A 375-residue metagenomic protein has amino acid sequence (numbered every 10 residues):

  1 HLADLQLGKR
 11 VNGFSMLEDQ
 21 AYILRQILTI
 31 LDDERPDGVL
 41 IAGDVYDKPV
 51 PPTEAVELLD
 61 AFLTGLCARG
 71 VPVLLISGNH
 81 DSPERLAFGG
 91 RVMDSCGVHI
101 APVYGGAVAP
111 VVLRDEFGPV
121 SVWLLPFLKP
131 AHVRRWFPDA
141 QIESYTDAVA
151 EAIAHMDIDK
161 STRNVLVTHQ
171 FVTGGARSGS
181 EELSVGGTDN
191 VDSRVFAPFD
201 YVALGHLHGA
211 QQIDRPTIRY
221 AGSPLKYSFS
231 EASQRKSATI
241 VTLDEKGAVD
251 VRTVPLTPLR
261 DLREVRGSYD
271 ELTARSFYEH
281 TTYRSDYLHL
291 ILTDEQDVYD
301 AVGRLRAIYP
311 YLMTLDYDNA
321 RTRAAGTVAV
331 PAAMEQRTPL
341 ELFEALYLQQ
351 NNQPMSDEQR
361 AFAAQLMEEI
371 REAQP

Functional and structural regions predicted by a protein language model:
H1-T64, A68, R360-A361, Q365-E369 (+1 more regions): N-terminal active-site segment of His-dependent metallophosphoesterases
D4, L24, V39, D44 (+8 more regions): Divalent metal-coordination and catalytic microenvironments
D33, G38, L243-P375: Accessory, non-catalytic peripheral segments of nucleic-acid enzymes
P51-P52, H80-D214: His/Asp/Glu-rich metal-coordinating catalytic cores of metallo-dependent phosphodiesterases/hydrolases acting on
L58-G70, T188-F199: Catalytic-core regions built around general acid/base machinery
A68-V73, T162: A short helix->loop->beta-strand "cap" motif at the edges of active sites that frequently abuts
V71-G78, V98: Hydrophobic or amphipathic alpha-helical targeting/insertion segments
V108-V120, L125, I218-R284: Binuclear metal-dependent phosphoesterase catalytic core
